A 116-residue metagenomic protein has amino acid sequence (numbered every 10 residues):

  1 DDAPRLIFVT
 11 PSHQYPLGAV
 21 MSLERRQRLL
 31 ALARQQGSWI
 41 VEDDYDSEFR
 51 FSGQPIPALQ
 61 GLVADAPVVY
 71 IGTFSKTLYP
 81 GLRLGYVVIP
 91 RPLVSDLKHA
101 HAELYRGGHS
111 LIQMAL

Functional and structural regions predicted by a protein language model:
D1-D2, Q14, A19-W39, D46-T77 (+1 more regions): Active-site pre-lysine segment of PLP-dependent enzymes
R5, S38, R83: Conserved acidic residues
L6-T10, V94: A short alpha-helix capping/helix-coil boundary motif
T10-P11, I89: Glycine-rich, N-terminal phosphate-binding loop of Rossmann-like dinucleotide-binding domains
A64-A66, G72-L116: Conserved core segment of the aminotransferase class I/II
